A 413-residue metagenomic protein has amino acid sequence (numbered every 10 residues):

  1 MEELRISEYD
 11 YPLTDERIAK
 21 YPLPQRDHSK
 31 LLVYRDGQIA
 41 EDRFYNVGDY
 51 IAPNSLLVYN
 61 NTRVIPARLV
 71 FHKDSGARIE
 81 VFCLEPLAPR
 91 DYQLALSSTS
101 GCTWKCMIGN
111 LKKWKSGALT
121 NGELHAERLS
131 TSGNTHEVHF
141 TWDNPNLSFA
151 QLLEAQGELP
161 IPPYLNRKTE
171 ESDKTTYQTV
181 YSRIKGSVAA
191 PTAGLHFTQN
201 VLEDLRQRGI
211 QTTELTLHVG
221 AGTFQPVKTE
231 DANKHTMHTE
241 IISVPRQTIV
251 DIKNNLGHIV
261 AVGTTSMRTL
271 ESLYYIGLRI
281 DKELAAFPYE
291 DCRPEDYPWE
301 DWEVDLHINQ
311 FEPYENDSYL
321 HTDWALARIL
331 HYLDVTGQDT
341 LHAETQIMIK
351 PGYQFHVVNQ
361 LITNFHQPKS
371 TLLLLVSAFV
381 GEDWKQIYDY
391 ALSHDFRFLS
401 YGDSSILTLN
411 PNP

Functional and structural regions predicted by a protein language model:
M1-P413: Surface-exposed, charge/polar-rich loops and edge strands
